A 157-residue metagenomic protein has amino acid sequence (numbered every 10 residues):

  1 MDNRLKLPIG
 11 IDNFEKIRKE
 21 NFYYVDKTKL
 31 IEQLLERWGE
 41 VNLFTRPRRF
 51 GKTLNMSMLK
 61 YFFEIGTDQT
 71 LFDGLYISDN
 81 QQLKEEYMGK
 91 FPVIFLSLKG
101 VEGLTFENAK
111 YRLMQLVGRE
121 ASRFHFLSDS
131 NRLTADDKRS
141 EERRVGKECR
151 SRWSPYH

Functional and structural regions predicted by a protein language model:
M1-N80: Walker A/P-loop-proximal flanking segment of P-loop NTPase domains
E15, I31-E32, K110, M114 (+2 more regions): Generic detector of well-ordered alpha-helical segments enriched in charged/polar residues, highlighting helical
Y23, N42, V93-I94, R143: A broad, low-specificity signal marking well-ordered, structured residues that form hydrophobic/aromatic
L34, L104, W153-P155: Active-site-proximal flexible loops/turns
Y61-L127: P-loop NTPase motor core
F95, A121-R144: Conserved Walker-type P-loop NTP-binding/catalytic site
E142, G146-H157: Positively charged, low-complexity/disordered segments
